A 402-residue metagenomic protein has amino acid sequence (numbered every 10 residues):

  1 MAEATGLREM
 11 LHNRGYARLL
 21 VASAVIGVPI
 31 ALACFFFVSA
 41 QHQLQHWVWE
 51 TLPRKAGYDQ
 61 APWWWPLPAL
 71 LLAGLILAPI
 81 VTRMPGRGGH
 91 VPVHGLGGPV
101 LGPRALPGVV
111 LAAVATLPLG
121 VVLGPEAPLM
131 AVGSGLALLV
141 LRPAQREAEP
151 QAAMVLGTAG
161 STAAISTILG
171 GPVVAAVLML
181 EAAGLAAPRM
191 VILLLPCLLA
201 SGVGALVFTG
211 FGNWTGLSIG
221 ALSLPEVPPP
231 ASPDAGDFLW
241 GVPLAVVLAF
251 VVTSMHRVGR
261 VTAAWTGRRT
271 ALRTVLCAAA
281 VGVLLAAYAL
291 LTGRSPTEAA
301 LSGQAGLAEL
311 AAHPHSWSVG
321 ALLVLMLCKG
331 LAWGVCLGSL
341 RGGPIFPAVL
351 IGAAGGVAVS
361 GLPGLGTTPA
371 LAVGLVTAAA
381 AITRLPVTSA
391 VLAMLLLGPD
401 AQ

Functional and structural regions predicted by a protein language model:
M1-Q402: Alpha-helical transmembrane segments and immediately membrane-proximal extracytoplasmic
